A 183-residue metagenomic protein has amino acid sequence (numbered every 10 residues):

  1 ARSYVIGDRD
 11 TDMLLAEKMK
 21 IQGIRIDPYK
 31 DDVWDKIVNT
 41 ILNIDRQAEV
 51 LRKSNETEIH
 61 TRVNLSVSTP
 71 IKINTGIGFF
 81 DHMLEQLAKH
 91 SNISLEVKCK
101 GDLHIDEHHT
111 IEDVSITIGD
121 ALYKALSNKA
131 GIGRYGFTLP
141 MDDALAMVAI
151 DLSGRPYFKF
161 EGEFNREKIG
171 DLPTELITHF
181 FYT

Functional and structural regions predicted by a protein language model:
A1-V5, R9-L51, N55, R62: Asp-based, Mg2+/Mn2+-dependent phosphohydrolase catalytic module
N43-T183: Structural preference for solvent-exposed beta-strand-turn elements and adjacent flexible terminal/loop segments within
